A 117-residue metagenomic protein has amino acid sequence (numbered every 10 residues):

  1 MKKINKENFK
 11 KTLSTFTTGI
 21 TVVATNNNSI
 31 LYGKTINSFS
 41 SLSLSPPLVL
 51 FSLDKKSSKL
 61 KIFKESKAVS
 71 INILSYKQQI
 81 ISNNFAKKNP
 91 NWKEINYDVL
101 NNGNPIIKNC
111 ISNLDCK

Functional and structural regions predicted by a protein language model:
M1-K117: Active-site-proximal mixed secondary-structure blocks
